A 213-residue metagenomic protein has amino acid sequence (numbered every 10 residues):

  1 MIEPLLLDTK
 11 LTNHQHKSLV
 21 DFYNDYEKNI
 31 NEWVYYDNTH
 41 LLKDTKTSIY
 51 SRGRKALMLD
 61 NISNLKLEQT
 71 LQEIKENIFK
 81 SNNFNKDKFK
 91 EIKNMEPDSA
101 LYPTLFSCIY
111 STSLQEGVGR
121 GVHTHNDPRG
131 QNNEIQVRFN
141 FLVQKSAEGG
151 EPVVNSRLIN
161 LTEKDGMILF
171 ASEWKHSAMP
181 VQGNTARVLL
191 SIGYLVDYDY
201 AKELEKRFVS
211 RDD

Functional and structural regions predicted by a protein language model:
M1-L101: Non-heme Fe(II)/2-oxoglutarate
P4-D8, A56-M58, S107-S113, N140 (+2 more regions): Ordered hydrophobic segments in well-structured contexts
K10-H14, I62, L114-G117, Q144-S146 (+2 more regions): Generic structural motif
Q15, V20-E27, D37, K46 (+7 more regions): Catalytic phosphate/metal-binding cores of nucleic-acid and nucleotide-processing enzymes, i.e., regions that mediate
L57-D60, P128, V181, I192: Intrinsically disordered, low-complexity segments enriched in polar/charged small residues
E91, S99-E173: Catalytic core of non-heme Fe(II) oxygenases with the double-stranded beta-helix
K145-D213: Catalytic core of Fe(II)/2-oxoglutarate
